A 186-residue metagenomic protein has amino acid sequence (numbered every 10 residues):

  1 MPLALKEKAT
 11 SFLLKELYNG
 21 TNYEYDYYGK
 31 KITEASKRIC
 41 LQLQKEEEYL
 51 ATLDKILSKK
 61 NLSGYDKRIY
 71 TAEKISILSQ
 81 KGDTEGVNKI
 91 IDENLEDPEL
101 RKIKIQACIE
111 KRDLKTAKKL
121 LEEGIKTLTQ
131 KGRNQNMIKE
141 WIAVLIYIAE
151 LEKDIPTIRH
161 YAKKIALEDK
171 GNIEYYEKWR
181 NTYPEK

Functional and structural regions predicted by a protein language model:
M1-K186: Eukaryote-biased, non-catalytic alpha-solenoid scaffold regions
